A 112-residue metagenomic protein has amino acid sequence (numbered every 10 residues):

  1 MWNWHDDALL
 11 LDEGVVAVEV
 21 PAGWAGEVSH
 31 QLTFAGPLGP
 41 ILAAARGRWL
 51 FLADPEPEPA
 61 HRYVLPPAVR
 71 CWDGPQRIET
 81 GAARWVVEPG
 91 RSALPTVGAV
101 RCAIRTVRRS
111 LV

Functional and structural regions predicted by a protein language model:
M1-R46, P55-P57, G90-V112: Signature for HUH/AEP ssDNA processing cores
L11-E13, A44, V64, C71-D73 (+1 more regions): A generic structural signal for short, non-catalytic loop/turn and secondary-structure boundary residues
L52-R77: Helical (often loop-to-helix) elements that flank the catalytic cores of nucleotide-handling enzymes
W72-L94: A recognition module on extended beta-rich or small alphabeta surfaces enriched in W/G with H and D/E
